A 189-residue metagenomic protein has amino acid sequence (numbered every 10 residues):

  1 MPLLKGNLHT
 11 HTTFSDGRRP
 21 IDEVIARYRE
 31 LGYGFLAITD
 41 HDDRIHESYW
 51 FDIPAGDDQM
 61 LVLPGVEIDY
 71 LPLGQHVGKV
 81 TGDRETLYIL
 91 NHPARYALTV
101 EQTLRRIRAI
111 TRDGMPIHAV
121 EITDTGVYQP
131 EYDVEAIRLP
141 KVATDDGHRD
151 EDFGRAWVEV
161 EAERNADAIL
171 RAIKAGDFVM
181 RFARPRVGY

Functional and structural regions predicted by a protein language model:
M1-L8, T12-F14, R18-A26, D57 (+2 more regions): Charged catalytic cores and adjacent phosphate/nucleic-acid-binding surfaces used for phosphate/nucleic-acid chemistry
T13, I25-I45, L63, E67 (+1 more regions): Divalent metal-dependent hydrolysis catalytic cores, especially in the metallo-beta-lactamase
L31-G34, D58-L61, R84-L87, M115-I117: Loop/turn elements at helix/coil->beta-strand transitions in domains of secreted/extracellular proteins
G32-Y33, Y49-I53, A166: Short alpha-helical interface elements
H41, P93, T125: Flexible loop residues that form catalytic and substrate-binding hotspots at small-molecule/glycan-binding clefts
R44-V66, L139-V142: Short acidic, glycine/proline-enriched helix-loop-strand junctions
Q59, D69-L71, Y88, P93: Contiguous N-terminal and early-domain "leader" segments and peripheral loops that mark the onset or edge of a domain
